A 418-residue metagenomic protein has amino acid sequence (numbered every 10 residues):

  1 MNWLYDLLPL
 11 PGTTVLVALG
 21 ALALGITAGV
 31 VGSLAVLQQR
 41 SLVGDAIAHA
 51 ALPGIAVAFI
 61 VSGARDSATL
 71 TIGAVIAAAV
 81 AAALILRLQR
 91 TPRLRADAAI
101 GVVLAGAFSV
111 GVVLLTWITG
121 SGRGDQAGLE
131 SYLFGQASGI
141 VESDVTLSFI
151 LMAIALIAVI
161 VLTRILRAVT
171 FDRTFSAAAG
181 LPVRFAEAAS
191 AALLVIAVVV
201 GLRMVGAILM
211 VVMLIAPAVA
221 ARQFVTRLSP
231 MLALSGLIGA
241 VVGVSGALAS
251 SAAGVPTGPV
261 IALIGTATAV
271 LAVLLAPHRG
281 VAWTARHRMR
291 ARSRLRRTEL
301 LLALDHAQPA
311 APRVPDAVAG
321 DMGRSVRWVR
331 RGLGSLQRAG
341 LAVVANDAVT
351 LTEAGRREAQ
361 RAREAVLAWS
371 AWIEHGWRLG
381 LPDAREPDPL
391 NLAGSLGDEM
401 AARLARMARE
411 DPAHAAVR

Functional and structural regions predicted by a protein language model:
M1-G25: Membrane-interfacial amphipathic/re-entrant helices at transmembrane-helix boundaries
W3, L104-V159: Transmembrane helix-bundle core of multi-pass membrane transporters and related energy-transducing complexes
A18-A23, T71-I76, A98-V102, V145-I150 (+3 more regions): Hydrophobic alpha-helical transmembrane segments
I26, V30, H49-A50, A105 (+3 more regions): Hydrophobic alpha-helical segments embedded in the membrane of multi-pass proteins
S33-G122, A221-S235, L248-V260: Short loop segments and helix-boundary regions at transmembrane helix junctions of multi-pass inner-membrane proteins
V141-V212: Helix-loop-helix "hairpin" substructures at the membrane interface of multi-pass membrane proteins
I264-H306, A401-A405, R409: Membrane-interfacial segments at transmembrane helix termini in multi-pass membrane proteins
P309-R418: Structured cytosolic domains appended to multi-pass membrane proteins
